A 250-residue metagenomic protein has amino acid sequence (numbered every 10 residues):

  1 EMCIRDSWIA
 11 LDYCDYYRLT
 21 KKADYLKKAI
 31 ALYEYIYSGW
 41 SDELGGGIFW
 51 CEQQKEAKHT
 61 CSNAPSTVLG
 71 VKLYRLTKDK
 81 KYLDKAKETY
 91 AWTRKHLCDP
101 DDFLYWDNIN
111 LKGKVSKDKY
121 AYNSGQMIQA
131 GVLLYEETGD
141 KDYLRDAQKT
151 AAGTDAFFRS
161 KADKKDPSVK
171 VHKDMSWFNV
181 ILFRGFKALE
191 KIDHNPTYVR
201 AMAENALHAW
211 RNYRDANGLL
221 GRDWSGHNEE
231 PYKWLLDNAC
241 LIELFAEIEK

Functional and structural regions predicted by a protein language model:
M2-I4: Short, small-residue-biased leader/transition segments that mark boundaries at the very start of proteins
W8-K22, P65-D79, Q126-G139, I181-N195 (+1 more regions): Well-ordered alpha-helical scaffold segments within catalytic/enzyme domains
A23-W92: Aromatic- and glycine-enriched pocket-lining scaffold segments that form the walls of small-molecule binding clefts
K27-G46, K85-L104, D146-K164, A201-L219: Long, well-ordered core segments of solenoidal/helical folds
F49-C51, W106-K114, A156-S168: Acidic/His metal-coordination segments adjacent to aromatic residues that form catalytic metal sites in metalloenzymes
K58, D142, A147-K149, G153-K250: CBM-like carbohydrate-recognition segments
N63-S66, G70-Y74, Y82-L133: Active-site cradle of extracellular carbohydrate-active enzymes
